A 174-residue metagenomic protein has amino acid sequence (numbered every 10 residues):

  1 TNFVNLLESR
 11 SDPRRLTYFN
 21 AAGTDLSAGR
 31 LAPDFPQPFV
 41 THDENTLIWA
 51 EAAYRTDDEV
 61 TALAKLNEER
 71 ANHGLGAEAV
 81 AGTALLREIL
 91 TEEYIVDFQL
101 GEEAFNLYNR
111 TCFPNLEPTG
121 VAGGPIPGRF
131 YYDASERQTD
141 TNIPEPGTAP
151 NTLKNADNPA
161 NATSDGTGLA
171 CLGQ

Functional and structural regions predicted by a protein language model:
T1-T46, L63-N67, N72-A77, A81-L107 (+2 more regions): Hydrophobic-face positions in mid-chain alpha helices that act as interaction patches
P36, G82-Q174: Long, intrinsically disordered, low-complexity segments
A50: Residue-level signal for inorganic ion chemistry
